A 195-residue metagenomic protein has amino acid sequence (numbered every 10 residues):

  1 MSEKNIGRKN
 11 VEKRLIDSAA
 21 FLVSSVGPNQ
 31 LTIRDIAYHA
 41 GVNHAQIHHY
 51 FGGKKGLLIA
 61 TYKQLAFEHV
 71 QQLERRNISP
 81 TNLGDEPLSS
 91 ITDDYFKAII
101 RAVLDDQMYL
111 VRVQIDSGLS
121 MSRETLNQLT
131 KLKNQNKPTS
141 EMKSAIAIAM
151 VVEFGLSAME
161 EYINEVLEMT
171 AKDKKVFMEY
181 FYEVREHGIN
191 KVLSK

Functional and structural regions predicted by a protein language model:
M1-K9: N-terminal intrinsically disordered/low-complexity leader segments
S2, L119-K131, Q135, G155-K195: C-terminal peripheral helix-coil segments that are non-catalytic and often amphipathic
R14, S18-G56, A60: Helix-turn-helix
A60, E68-L104: Hydrophobic alpha-helical connector segments
H69-R75, Q107-N134, S140, S144 (+1 more regions): Amphipathic alpha-helical packing segments from all-alpha helical-bundle domains
L88-S120, E160-Y162: Amphipathic alpha-helical segments used for helix-helix packing
I99-V103, I146-E153: Short alpha-helical scaffolding segments that buttress acidic/His motifs in well-ordered protein cores
L104-D105, Y109, T130, M150 (+1 more regions): Core catalytic ATP-binding domain of two-component histidine kinases
